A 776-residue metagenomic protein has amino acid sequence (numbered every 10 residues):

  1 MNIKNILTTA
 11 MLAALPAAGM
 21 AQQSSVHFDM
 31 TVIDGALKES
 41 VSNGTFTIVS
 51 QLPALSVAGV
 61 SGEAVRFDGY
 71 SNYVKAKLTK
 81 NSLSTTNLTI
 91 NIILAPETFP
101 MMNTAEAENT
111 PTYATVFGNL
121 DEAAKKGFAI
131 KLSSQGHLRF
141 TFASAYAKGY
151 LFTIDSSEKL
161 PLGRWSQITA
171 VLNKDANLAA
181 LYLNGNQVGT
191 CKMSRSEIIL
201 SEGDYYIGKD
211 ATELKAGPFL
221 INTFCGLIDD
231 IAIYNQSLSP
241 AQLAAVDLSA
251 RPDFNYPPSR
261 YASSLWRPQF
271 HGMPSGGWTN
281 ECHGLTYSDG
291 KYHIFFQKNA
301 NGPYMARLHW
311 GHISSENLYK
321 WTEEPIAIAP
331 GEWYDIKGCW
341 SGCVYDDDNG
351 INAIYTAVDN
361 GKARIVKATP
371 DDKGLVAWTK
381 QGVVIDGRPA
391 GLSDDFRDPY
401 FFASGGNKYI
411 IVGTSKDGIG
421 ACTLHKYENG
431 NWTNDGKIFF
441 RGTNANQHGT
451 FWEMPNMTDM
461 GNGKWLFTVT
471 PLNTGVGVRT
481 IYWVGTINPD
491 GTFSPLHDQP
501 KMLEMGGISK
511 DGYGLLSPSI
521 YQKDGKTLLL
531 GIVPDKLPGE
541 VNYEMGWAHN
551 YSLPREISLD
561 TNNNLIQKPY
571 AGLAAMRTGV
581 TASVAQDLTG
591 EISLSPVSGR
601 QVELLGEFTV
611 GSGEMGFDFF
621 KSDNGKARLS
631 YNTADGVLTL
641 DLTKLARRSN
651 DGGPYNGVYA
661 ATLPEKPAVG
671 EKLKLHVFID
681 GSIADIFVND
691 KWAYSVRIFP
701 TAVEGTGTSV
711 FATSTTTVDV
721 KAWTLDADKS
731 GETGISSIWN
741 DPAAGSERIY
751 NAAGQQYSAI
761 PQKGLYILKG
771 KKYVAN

Functional and structural regions predicted by a protein language model:
M1, A21, E732-I738, G754 (+1 more regions): Terminal processing/anchoring signals of secreted or surface-associated proteins and related intramolecular
M1-Q23: Bacterial Sec-dependent N-terminal signal peptides
I3, L765-N776: C-terminal tail/sorting-segment detector
Q22-S259, L588-L605, S612-R648: Extracellular glycan-associated modules
A241-D398, F402-Q447, G461-D511, G531-S583 (+2 more regions): Beta-rich carbohydrate-recognition and catalytic domains
N255-Y256, D726-A753: Residue-level detector of functionally pivotal "anchor" positions at catalytic/ligand-binding pockets or at interdomain
Y256, N488-D511, S519-G731: Beta-rich accessory regions
D690, A752-Q755: Short, glycine-anchored, charge-dense loop/turn motifs used at functional sites
